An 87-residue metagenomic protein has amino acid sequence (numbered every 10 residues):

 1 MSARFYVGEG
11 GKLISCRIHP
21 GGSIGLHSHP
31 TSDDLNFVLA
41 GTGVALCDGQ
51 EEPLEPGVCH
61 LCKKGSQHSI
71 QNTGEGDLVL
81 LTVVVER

Functional and structural regions predicted by a protein language model:
M1-L26, S32, V83-V85: A short glycine-rich, His/Asp/Glu-containing loop-to-beta-strand
R17-H19, P30-A45: Short, conserved beta-strand element in jelly-roll/cupin
P20, T31, Q50, S66-Q67 (+1 more regions): A generic "binding-loop/recognition-motif" signal
V44, K64-R87: Ligand-binding loop in jelly-roll beta-barrel domains
Q50-K64: Short acidic-glycine-tyrosine-enriched beta hairpin
